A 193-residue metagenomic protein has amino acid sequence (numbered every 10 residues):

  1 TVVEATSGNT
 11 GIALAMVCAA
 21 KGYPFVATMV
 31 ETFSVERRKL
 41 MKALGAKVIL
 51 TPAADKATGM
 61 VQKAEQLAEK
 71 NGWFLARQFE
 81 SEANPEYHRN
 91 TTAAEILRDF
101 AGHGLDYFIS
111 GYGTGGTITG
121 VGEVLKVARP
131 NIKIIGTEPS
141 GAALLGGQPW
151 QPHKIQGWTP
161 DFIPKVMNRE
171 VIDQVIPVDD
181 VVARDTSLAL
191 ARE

Functional and structural regions predicted by a protein language model:
T1-E193: PLP-dependent amino-acid enzyme catalytic core
